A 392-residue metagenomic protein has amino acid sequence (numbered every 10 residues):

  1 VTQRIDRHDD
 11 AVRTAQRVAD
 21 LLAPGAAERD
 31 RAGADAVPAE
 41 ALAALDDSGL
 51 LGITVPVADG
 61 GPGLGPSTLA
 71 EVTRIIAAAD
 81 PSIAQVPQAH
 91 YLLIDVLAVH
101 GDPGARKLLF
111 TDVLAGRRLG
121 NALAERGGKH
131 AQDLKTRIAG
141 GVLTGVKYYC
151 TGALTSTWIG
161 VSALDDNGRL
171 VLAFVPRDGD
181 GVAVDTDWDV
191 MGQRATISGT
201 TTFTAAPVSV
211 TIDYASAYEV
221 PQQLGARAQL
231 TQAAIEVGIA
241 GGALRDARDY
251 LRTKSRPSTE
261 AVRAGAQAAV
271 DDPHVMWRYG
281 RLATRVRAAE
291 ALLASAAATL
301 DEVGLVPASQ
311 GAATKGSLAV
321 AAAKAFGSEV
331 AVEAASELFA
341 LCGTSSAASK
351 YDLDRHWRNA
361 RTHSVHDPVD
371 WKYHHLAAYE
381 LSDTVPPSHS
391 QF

Functional and structural regions predicted by a protein language model:
R17, I239, D246, R281 (+5 more regions): Charged, amphipathic alpha-helical oligomerization/scaffolding segments
A26-A32, R287-A322, F339-A347: C-terminal helix-coil-helix/basic helical segment that borders enzyme active sites and/or dimer interfaces and provides
A39-D46, G52-T151: Glycine-rich flavin
Y148-A153, A228-T231, H363-H366: Glycine-rich phosphate/pyrophosphate-binding beta-alpha loops
Y149-V184: A short core secondary-structure module
V190-R287: Glycine-rich beta->alpha junctions and the first turn(s) of the following alpha-helix
E260-D271, E302-A319, T344-T362, S388: Charge-rich, acidic-biased intrinsically disordered regions
A340-F392: Glycine-rich phosphate/cofactor-binding loops in nucleotide/flavin-utilizing enzymes
